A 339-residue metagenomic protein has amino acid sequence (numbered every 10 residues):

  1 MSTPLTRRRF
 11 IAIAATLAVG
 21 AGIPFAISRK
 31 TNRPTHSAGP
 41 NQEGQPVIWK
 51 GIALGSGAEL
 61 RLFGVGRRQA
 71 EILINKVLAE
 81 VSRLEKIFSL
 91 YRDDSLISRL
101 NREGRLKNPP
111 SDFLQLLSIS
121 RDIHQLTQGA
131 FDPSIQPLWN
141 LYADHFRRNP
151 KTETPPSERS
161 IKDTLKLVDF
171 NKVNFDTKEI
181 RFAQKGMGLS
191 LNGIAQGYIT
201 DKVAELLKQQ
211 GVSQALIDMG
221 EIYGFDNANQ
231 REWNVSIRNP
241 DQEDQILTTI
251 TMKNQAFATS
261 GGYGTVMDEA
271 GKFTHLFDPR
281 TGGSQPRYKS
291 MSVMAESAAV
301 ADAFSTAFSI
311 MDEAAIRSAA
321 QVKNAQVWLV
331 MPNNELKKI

Functional and structural regions predicted by a protein language model:
M1-I339: Mature catalytic core of soluble alpha/beta enzymes
